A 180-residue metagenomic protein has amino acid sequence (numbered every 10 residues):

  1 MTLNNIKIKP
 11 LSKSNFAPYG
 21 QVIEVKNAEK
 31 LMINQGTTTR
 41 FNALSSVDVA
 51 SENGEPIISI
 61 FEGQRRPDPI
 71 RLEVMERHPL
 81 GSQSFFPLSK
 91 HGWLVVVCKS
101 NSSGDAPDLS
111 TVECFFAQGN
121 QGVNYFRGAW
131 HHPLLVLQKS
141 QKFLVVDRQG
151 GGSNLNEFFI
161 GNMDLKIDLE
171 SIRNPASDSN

Functional and structural regions predicted by a protein language model:
M1-C114, D147, G151-N154, F158-G161 (+1 more regions): Non-catalytic, conserved peripheral segments adjacent to functional cores
Q83-F86, V123, L134: His/acidic/aromatic-lined binding-pocket segments of jelly-roll/cupin-type domains and related regulatory beta-sandwich
L94-V95, N124, H132, V145: Short hydrophobic/aromatic-rich beta-strand segments that constitute the beta-sheet cores of beta-sandwich/beta-barrel
F116-W130: Conserved metal-binding segment of the jelly-roll/cupin
F126-S140, M163-I172: Noncatalytic linker/hinge segments flanking ATPase motor cores
A129-E157: A short beta-strand-loop micro-motif that forms or neighbors metal/cofactor- and ligand-binding patches at active-site
